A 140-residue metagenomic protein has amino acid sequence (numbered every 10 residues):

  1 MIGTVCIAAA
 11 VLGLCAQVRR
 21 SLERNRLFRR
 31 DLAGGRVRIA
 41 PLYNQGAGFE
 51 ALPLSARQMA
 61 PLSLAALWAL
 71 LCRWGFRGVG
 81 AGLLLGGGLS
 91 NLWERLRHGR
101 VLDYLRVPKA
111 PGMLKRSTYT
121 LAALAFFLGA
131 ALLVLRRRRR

Functional and structural regions predicted by a protein language model:
M1-R140: Alpha-helical transmembrane bundles and membrane-interface segments of multipass inner-membrane proteins
